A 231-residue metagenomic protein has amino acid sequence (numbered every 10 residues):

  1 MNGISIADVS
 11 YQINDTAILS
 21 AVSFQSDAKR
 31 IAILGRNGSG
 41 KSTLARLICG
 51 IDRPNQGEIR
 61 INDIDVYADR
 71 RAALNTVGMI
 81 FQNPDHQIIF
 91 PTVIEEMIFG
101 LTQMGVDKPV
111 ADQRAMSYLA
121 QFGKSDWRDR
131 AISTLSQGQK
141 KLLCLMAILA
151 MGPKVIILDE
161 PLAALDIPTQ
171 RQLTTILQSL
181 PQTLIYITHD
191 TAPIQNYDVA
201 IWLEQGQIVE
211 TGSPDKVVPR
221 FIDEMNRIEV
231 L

Functional and structural regions predicted by a protein language model:
M1-A21, D27, D69-R70: A short, flexible loop at the N-terminus of ABC-type nucleotide-binding domains that lies
C49: Helix-to-loop junction immediately C-terminal to a conserved catalytic motif
G57-A68, A73: Conserved ABC transporter NBD signature motif
P109-W127: Conserved ABC ATPase "signature" region
A131-L135, Q139: Conserved ABC ATPase signature
I156-E160: Catalytic Walker B motif of ABC-type/P-loop ATPase nucleotide-binding domains
Q207-V230: Conserved beta-strand-loop-alpha-helix hinge in the C-terminal portion of ABC ATPase nucleotide-binding domains
